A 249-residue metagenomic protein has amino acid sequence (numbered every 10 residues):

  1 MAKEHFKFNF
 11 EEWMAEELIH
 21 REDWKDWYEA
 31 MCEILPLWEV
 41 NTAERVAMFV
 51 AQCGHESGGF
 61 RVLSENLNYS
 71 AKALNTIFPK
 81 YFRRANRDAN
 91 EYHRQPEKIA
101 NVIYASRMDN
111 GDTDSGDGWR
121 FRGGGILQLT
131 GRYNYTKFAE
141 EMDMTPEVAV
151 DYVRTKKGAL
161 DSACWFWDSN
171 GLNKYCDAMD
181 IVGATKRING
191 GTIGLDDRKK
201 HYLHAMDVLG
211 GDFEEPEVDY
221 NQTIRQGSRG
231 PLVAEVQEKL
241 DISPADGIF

Functional and structural regions predicted by a protein language model:
A2-D26, G54-W165: Peptidoglycan-targeting cell-wall enzymes and recognition modules
E4, T42-A51, A178-T185: Alpha-helical scaffolds flanking conserved acidic
F10-R21, L35-E39, M48, G116 (+3 more regions): Second-shell loop/turn segments in exported
L35-E39, C53-S57, S64, A85 (+6 more regions): Sec/Tat-exported extracytoplasmic proteins
C53-E56, D177-L195, F249: Acidic helix/loop microenvironments that form the catalytic cleft of cell-wall polysaccharide enzymes
G158-S162, S169-C176: Proteins synthesized as precursors that undergo proteolytic processing into mature forms
G183-Y220: Basic/polar, cationic surfaces and motifs that engage anionic cell-wall and phosphate/carboxylate ligands
N221-F249: Short acidic, glycine/serine/threonine-rich helix-capping segments at coil-helix boundaries
